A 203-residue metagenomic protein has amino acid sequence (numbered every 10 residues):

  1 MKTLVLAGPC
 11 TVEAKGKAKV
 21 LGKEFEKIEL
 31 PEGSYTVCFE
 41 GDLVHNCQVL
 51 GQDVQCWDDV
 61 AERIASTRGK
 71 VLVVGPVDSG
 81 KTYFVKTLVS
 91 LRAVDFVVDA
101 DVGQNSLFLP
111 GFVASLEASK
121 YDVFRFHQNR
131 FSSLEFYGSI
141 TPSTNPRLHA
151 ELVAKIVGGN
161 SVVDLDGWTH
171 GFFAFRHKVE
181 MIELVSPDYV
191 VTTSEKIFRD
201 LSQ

Functional and structural regions predicted by a protein language model:
M1-T67, V73-V74, D78-S79, T87-L91 (+3 more regions): Preference for solvent-exposed, low-hydrophobicity sequence contexts
R68-L72, V94-F96, N160-V162: Residue-level preference for the first positions of well-ordered beta-strands
T82: Walker A/P-loop
V94-F108: Short beta-strand-centered segment that lines the nucleotide-binding/catalytic pocket of NTP-utilizing
V102-Q104, G167-T169, K196-F198: Conserved nucleotide-binding/hydrolysis micro-motifs of P-loop NTPases
L107-F112, F173-F175, S202: Short acidic, glycine/serine/threonine-rich loops at helix termini
L107-I140, P187-V191: Catalytic or ion-translocation cores adjacent to nucleophile or general acid/base/metal-coordination motifs in diverse
S133-V185: Phosphate-binding/switch loop-helix module in NTP-utilizing enzymes
